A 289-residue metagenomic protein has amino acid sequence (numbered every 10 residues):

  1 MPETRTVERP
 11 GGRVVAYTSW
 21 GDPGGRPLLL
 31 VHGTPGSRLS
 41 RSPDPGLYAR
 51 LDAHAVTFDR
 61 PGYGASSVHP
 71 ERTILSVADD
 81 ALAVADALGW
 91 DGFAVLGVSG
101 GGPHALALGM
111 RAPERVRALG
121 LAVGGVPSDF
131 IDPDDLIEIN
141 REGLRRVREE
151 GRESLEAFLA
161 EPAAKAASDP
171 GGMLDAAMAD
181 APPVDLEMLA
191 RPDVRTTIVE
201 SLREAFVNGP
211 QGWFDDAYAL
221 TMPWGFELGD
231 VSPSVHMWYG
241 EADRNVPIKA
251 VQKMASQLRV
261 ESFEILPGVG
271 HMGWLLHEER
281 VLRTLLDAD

Functional and structural regions predicted by a protein language model:
M1-S19: N-terminal cap/lid segment of alpha/beta-hydrolase-fold proteins
R13-S67: Conserved HGGG/HGGXW glycine-rich cap/lid loop of the alpha/beta-hydrolase fold
S76-A94: Conserved acidic catalytic loop of the alpha/beta-hydrolase fold
D91-D135: Conserved hydrolase catalytic core segment
I139-F226: Alpha/beta-hydrolase
V231, M237-Y239, D243: Short beta-strand/loop motif that positions the catalytic acidic residue of the alpha/beta-hydrolase fold
R244-A250: Conserved alpha/beta-hydrolase "acid-adjacent" motif
N245, L266-L282: Catalytic histidine-centered segment of alpha/beta-hydrolase-like enzymes
